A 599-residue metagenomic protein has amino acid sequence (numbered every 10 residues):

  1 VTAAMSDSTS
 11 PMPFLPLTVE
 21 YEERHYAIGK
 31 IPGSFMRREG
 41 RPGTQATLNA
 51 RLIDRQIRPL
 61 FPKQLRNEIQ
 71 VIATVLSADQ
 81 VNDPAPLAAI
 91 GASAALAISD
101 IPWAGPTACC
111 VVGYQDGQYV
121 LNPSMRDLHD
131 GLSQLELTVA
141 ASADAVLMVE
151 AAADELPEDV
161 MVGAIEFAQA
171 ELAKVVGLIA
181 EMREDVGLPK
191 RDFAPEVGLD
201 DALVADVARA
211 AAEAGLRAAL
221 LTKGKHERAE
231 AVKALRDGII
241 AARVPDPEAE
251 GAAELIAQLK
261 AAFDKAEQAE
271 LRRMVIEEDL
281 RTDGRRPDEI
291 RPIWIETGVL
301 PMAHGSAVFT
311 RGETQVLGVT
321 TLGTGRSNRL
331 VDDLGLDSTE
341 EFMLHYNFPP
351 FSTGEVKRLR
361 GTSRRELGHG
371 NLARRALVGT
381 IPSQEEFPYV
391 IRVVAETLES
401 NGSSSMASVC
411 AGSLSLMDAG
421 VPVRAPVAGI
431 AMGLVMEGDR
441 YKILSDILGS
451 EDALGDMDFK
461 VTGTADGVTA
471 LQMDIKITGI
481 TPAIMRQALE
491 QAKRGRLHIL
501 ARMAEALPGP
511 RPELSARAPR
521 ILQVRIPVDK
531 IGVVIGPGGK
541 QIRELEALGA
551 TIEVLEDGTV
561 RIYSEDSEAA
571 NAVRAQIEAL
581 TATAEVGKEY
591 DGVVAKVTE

Functional and structural regions predicted by a protein language model:
V1-F193: Long, basic N-terminal domains or extensions that often function in RNA/ssDNA interaction or organelle/cellular
V1-I69, V75-N82, A143, E150 (+3 more regions): Glycine-rich, flexible beta-strand/loop modules in the N-terminal catalytic cores of phosphate-handling
V1-T9, K190-L336, P519-V533, Q541 (+1 more regions): Extended amphipathic alpha-helical scaffolds
Q56, L87-S99, A164-F167, E171-L172 (+9 more regions): Stable alpha-helical structural segments in soluble proteins, enriched in small hydrophobic residues
K63-I69, A104-P106, V175-A194, H226-E227 (+6 more regions): Flexible, glycine/charged-enriched surface loops at secondary-structure junctions
N82-I101, T297-T320, N401-V421, G532-I542 (+1 more regions): Conserved phosphate/anionic-ligand binding catalytic regions in large, soluble enzymes, centered on
D100-K223, L416-P512: Mobile "lid/hinge" segments at catalytic clefts and subdomain interfaces of large enzymes
R358-T362, E366-E599: Conserved structured catalytic cores and adjacent interaction surfaces of nucleotide-binding/hydrolyzing enzymes
